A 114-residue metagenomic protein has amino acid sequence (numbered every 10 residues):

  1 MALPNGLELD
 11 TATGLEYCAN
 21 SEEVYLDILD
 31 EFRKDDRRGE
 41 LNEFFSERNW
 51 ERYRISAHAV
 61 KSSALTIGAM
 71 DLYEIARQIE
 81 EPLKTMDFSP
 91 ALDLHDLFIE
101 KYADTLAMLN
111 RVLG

Functional and structural regions predicted by a protein language model:
M1-L3: Intrinsically disordered or compositionally simple regulatory linkers and C-terminal tails in signal-transduction
L9-A59, T66, S89-R111: Long, amphipathic alpha-helical coiled-coil segments characteristic of histidine-phosphotransfer scaffolds
N49-S56, A64-K84: Short, well-ordered alpha-helical segments that carry or flank key catalytic/ligand-binding motifs at enzyme/regulatory
G114: A contiguous binding-surface segment within folded domains or other stable secondary-structure elements
